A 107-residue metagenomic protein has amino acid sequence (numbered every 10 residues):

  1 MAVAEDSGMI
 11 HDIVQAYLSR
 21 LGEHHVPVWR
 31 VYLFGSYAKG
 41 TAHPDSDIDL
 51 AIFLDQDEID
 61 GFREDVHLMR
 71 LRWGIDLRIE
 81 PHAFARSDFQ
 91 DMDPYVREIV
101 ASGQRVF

Functional and structural regions predicted by a protein language model:
M1-W29, K39-P44, D55-F107: Catalytic core of pol beta-like nucleotidyltransferases
S36: P-loop (Walker A) phosphate-binding loop of NTP-binding proteins
D47: Conserved loop-to-beta-strand segment in the C-terminal subdomain of adenylate-forming
L50-I52: Short beta-strand->loop micro-motif that forms the acidic, two-metal-ion catalytic signature in nucleotide-processing
